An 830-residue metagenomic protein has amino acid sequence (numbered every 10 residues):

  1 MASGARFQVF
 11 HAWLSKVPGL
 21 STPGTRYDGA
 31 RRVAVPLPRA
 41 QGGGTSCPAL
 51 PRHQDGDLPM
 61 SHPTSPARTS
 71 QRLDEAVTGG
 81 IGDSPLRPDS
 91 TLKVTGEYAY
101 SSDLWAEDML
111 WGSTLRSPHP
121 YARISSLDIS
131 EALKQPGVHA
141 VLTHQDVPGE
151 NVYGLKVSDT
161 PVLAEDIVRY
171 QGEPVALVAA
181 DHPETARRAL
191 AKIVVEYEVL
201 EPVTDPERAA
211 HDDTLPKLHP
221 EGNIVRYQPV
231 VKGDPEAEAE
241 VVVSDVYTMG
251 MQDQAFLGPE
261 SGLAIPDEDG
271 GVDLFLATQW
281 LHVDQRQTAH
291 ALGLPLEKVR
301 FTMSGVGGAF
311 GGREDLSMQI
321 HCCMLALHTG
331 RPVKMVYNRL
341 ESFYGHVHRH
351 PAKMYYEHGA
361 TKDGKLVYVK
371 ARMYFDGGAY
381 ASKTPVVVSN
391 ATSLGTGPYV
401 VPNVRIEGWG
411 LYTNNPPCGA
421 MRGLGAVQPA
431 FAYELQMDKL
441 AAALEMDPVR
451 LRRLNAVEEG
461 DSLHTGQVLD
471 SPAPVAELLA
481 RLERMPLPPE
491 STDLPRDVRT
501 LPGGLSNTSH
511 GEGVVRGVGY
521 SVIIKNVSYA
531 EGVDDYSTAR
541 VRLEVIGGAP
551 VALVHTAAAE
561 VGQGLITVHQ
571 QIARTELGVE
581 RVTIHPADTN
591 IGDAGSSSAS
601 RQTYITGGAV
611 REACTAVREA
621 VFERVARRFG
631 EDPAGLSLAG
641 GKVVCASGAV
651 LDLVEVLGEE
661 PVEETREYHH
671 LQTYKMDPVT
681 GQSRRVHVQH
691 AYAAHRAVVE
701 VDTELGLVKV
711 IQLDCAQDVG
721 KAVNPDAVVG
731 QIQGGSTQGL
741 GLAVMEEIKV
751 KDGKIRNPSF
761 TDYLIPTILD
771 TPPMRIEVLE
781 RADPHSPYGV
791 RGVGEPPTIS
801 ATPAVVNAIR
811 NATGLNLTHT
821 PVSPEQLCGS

Functional and structural regions predicted by a protein language model:
F7-S15, L20-T25, H53: Intrinsic disorder
Q54, L58-E221, V242, H328 (+1 more regions): Flexible, low-hydrophobicity surface segments
D83, P88-T95, G222-G262, P351-L435 (+6 more regions): Glycine-rich loop/linker segments at domain edges
H144-Q145, G293-K298, L327-V333, K362 (+4 more regions): C-terminal catalytic domains of large/alpha subunits in multi-subunit enzymes
N151-K156, A189-K192, L276, Q285-Q287 (+12 more regions): Short acidic, glycine/serine/threonine-rich loops at helix termini
P235-L292, S389, V518-I546, V551 (+3 more regions): Conserved beta-alpha junction segments in alpha/beta enzyme cores
R286, A309-G330, K334-Y337, L565-I572: Thiamine diphosphate
